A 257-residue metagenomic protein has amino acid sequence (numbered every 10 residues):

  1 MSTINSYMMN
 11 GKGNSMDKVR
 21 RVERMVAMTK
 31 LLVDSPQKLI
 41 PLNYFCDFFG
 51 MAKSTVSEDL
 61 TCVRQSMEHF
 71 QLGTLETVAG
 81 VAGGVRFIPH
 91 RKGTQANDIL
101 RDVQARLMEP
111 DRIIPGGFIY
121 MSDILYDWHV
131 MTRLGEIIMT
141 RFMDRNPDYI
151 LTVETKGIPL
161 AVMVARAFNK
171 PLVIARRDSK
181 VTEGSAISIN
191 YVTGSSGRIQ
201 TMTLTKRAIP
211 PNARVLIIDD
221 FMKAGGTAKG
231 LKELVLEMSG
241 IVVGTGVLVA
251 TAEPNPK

Functional and structural regions predicted by a protein language model:
T3-I217, A224-K257: PRPP-associated nucleotide enzymes
